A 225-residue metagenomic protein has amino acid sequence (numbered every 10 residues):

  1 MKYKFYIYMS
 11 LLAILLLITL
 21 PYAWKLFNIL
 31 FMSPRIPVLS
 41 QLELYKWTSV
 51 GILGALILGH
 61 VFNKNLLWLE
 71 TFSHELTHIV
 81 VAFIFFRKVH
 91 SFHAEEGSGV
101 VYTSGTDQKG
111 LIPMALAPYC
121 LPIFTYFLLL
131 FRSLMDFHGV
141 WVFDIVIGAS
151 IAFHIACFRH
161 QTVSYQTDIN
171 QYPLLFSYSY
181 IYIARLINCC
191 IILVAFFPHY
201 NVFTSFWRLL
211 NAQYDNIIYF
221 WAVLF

Functional and structural regions predicted by a protein language model:
K2-Q41, E96-F225: Metalloprotease/metallohydrolase-associated module, dominated by Zn2+-dependent proteases
I36-L53, L76: Loop-to-helix transition at the N-terminal end of transmembrane alpha-helices
G54-F62: Transmembrane alpha-helices and immediately adjacent membrane-cytoplasm interface residues in multi-pass integral
F62, L69-S73, P113: Residue-level marker of motif borders
N65, L69, Y200-F203: Juxtamembrane/interface segments at transmembrane-helix termini
L67-F83: Active-site recognition of the HExxH zinc-binding catalytic motif
V80-G99: Short, charged cytosolic
